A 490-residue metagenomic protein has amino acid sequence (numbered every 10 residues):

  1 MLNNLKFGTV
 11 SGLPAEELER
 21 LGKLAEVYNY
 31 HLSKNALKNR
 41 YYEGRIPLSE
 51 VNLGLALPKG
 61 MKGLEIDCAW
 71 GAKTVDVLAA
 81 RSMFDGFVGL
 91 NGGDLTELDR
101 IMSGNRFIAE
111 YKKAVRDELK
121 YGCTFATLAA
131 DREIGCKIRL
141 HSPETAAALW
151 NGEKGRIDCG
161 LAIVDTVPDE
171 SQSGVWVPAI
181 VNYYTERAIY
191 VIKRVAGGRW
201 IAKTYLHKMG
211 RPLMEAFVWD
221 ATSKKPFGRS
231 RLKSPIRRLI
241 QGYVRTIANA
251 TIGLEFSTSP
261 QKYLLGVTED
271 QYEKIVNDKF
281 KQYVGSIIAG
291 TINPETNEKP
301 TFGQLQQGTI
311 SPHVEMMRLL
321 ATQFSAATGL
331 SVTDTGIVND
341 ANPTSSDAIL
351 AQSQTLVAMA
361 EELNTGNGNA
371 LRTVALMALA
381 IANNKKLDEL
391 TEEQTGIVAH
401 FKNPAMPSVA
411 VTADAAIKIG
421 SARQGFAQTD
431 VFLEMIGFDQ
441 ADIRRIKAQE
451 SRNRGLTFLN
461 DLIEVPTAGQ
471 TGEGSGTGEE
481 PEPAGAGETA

Functional and structural regions predicted by a protein language model:
M1-H141, T145, W150, P481-A490: Extended, helix-rich architectural segments
I108-G122, A126-T127, E255, T309-V409: C-terminal amphipathic alpha-helical
K113-D117, A129-A130, L254-K262, D334-N339 (+3 more regions): Short coil/turn segments at secondary-structure boundaries
K120, F125-L232: Extended, regular secondary-structure scaffolds
G135-I138, T268-V284, P343, V374-S408 (+2 more regions): Charge-rich, acidic-biased intrinsically disordered regions
A202-A351, L390, P404: Extended, charged amphipathic alpha-helical segments
V409-E464: Charged substrate- and nucleic-acid-binding regions of tRNA-handling and nucleotidyl-transfer enzymes, centered on
K447-A490: Extended, compositionally biased alpha-helical segments that mediate assembly or anchoring
